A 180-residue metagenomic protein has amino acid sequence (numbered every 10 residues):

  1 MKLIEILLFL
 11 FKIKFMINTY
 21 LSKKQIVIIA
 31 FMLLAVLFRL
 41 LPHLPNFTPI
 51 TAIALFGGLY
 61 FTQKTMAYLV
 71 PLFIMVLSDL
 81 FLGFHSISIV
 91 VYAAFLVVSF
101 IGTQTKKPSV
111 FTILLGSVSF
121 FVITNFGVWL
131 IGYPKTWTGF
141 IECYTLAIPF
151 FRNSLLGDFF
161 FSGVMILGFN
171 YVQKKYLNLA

Functional and structural regions predicted by a protein language model:
M1-F15: N-terminal amphipathic/basic-hydrophobic helices that include classical n-h-c signal peptides and signal-anchor
I17-F56: Hydrophobic transmembrane alpha-helices
N18-S22, F61-K64, G102-T112, K175-Y176: Membrane-interface helix-boundary motifs at transmembrane edges
T19-Q25, L44-P45, G102-K106, K135 (+1 more regions): Helix-boundary and loop/linker segments of multi-pass membrane transporters
L37-T48, L72-Q104: Interfacial aromatic-anchored transmembrane helix boundaries in multi-pass membrane proteins
I50-M66, V98-G102: Generic transmembrane alpha-helix motif of multi-pass integral membrane proteins
A67-S78, T112-F120: Central hydrophobic cores of alpha-helical transmembrane segments in multi-pass integral membrane proteins
S109-L179: Membrane-embedded alpha-helical hairpins and interfacial helices in multi-pass inner-membrane proteins
